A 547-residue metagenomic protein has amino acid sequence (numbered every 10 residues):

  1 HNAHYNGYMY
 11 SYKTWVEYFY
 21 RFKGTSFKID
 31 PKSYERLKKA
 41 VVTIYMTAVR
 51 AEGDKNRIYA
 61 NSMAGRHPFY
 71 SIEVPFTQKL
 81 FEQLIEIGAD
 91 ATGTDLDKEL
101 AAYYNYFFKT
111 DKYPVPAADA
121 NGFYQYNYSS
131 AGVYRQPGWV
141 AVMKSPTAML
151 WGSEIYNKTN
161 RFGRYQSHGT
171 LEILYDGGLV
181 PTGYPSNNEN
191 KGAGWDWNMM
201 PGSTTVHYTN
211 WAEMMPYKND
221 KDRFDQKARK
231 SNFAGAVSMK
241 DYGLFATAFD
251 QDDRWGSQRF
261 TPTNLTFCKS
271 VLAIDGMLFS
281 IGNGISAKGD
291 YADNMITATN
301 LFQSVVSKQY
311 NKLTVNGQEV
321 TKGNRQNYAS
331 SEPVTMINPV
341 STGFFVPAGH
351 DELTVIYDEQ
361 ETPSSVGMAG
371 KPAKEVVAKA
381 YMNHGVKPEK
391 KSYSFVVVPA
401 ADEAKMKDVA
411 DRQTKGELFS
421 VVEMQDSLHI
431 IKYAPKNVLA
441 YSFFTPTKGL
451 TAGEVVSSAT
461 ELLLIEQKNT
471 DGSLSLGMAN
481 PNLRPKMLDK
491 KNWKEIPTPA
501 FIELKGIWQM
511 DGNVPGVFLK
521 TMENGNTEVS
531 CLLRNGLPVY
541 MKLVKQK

Functional and structural regions predicted by a protein language model:
H1-I29: Active-site lining segments of carbohydrate-active enzymes
Y18-S475, A479-I507, D511, L537-V539: Extended polysaccharide-engagement surfaces of secreted carbohydrate-active enzymes
P388-K390, T521-Q546: Solvent-exposed, conformationally flexible loop/turn segments
W508-T521: C-terminal structured domain segments
